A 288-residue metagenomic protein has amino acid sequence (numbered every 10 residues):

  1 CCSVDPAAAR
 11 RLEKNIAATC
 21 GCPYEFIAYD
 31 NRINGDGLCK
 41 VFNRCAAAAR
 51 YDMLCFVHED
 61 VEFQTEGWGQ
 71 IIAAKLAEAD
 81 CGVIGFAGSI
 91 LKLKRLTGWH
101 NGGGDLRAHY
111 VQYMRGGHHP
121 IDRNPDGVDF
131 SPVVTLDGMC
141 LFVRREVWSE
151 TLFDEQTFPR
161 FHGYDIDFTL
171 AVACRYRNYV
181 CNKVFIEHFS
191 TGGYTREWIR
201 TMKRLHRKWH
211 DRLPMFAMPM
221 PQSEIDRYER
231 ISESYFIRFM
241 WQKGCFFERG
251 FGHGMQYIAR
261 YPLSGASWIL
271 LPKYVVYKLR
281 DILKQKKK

Functional and structural regions predicted by a protein language model:
C1, D5-C20: Short, well-formed alpha-helical segments that are part of the catalytic scaffolds of diverse glycosyltransferases
I33-A49: Glycine-rich, basic loop-to-helix element that forms the pyrophosphate-binding segment of sugar-nucleotide handling
L54: Short aromatic/hydrophobic "clamp" motif used to bind/position activated sugar donors
E62, E66-R107: Conserved donor NDP-sugar-binding/catalytic core segment of glycosyltransferases
H119-V143: A recurrent flexible, glycine/aromatic-enriched loop bordering the glycosyltransferase active site that acts as
T135-L136, R145, S149-A171, N178-E187: Donor nucleotide-sugar recognition loop
R175, Y179-I225: Active-site donor/metal-binding and catalytic loop motifs of nucleotide-sugar-dependent glycosylation enzymes
R200-K203, E224-K288: Non-catalytic, C-terminal membrane-associated alpha-helical segments of glycosyltransferases
